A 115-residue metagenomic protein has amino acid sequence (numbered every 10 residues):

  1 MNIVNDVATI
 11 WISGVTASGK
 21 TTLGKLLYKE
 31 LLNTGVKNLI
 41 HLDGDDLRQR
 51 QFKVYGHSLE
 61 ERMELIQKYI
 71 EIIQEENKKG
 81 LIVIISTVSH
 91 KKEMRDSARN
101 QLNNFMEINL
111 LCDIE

Functional and structural regions predicted by a protein language model:
M1-T9, N33: Extreme N-terminal, non-catalytic leader segments that precede Walker-type/kinase nucleotide-binding cores
T9, L39-H41, F105-N109: Conserved beta-strand scaffold positions in the cores of enzyme catalytic domains, especially in NTP/NDP-utilizing
I12: Hydrophobic anchor at the beta1->P-loop junction of P-loop NTPases
A17: Walker A (P-loop) phosphate-binding loop of P-loop NTPases
K20: Conserved lysine of the Walker
G24-Q74: Conserved substrate/cofactor phosphate-moiety recognition/catalytic segment in nucleotide-dependent phosphotransferases
L47, D113-E115: Conserved sequence/active-site signature of Rossmann-fold short-chain dehydrogenase/reductase
S58-L111: Glycine-rich phosphate-binding loop used to anchor ATP phosphates in small-molecule kinases, encompassing both
